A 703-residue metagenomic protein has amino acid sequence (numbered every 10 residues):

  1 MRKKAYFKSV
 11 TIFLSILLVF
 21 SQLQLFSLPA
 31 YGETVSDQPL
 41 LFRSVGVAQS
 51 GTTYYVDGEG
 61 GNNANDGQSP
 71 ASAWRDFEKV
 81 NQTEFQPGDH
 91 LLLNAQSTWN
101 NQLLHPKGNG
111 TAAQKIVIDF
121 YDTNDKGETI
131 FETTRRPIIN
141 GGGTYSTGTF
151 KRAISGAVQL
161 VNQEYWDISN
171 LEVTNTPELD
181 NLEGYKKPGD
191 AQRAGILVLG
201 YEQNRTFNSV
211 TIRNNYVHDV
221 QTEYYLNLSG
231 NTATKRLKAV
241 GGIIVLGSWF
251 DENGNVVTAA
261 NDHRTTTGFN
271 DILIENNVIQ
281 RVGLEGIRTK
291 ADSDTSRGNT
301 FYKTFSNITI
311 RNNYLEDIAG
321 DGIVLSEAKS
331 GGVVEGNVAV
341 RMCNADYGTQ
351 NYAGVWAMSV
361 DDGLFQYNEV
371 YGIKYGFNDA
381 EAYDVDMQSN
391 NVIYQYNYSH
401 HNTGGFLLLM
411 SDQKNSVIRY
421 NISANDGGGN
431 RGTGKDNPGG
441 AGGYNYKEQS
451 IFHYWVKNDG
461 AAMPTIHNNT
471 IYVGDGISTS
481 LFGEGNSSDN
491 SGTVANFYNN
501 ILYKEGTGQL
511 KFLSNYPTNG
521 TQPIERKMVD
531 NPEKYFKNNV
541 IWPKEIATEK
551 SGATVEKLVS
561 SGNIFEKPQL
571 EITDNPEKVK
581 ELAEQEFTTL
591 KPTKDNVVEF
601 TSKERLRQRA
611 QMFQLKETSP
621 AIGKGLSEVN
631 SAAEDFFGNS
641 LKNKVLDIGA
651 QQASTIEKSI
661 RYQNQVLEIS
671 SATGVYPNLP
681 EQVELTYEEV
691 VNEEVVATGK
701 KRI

Functional and structural regions predicted by a protein language model:
F20-D37: Sec-dependent signal peptide cleavage junction
V35-S44, K591-E657: Surface beta-loop-beta hairpin patches that serve as ligand-binding interfaces in beta-rich domains
P39-F42, G46, G58-L103, S619 (+3 more regions): Acidic Gly/Asp/Thr-rich repetitive segments characteristic of extracellular carbohydrate-active and adhesion proteins
N101-K107, Q395-Y398, K414-Q611: Predominantly extracellular beta-rich ligand-binding scaffolds that present long acidic/polar faces for carbohydrate
L104-P106, T144-Q159, L182-Q203, Y225-T266 (+8 more regions): Extracellular beta-strand/beta-solenoid scaffold signature
N109-G189, D219-K235, E566: Right-handed parallel beta-helix/beta-spiral solenoid domain characteristic of secreted/periplasmic
K115, E164-N175, R205-Q221, G247-E285 (+13 more regions): Right-handed parallel beta-helix
E657-V695: Solvent-exposed, low-complexity, repeat-rich "mucin-like" stalks and linkers
